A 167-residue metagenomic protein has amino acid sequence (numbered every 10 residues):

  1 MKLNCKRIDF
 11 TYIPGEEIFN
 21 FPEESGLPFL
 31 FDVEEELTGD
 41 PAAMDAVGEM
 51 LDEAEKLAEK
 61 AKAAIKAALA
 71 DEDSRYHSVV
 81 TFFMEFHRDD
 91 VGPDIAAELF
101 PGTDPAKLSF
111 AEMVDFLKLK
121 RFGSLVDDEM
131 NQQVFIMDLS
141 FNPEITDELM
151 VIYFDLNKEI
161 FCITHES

Functional and structural regions predicted by a protein language model:
M1-F19, A111-S167: Acidic, proline/glycine-rich low-complexity IDRs
M1-G102: Long, contiguous N-terminal structural blocks used for assembly/anchoring
V80-M130: Compact soluble domain cores
